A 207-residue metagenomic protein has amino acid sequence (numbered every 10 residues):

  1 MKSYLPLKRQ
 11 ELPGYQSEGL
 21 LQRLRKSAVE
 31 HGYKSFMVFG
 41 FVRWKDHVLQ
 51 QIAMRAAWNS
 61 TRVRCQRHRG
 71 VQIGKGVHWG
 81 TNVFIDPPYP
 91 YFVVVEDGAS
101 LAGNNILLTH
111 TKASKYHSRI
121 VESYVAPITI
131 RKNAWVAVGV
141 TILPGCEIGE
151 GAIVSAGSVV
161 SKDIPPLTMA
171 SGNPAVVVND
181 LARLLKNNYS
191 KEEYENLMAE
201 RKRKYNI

Functional and structural regions predicted by a protein language model:
M1-R69, A175-I207: Terminal amphipathic alpha-helical/low-complexity segments used for targeting or macromolecular assembly
A56, H78-W79, S114: Conserved short histidine dyad/triad with adjacent acidic residue
R69, G74-K75, G80-T81, D86 (+11 more regions): Left-handed beta-helix
P88-P90: Right-handed parallel beta-helix/beta-solenoid
L107, A113-S114, V176, L184: Active-site/binding-pocket entry motifs
S114-K115, P144: Short glycine/proline-enriched, acidic/aromatic patches that form the donor-sugar handling elements
Y116-E122: Flexible, solvent-exposed loop segments that connect beta-strands
